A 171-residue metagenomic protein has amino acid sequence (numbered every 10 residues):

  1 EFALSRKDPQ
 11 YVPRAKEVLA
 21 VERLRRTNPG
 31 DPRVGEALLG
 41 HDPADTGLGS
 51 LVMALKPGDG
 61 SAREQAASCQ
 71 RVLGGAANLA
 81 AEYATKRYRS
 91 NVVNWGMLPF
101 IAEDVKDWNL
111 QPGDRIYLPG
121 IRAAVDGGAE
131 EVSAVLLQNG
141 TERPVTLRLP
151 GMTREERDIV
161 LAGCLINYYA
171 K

Functional and structural regions predicted by a protein language model:
E1-K171: Fe-S-dependent hydro-lyases/dehydratases of central metabolism
